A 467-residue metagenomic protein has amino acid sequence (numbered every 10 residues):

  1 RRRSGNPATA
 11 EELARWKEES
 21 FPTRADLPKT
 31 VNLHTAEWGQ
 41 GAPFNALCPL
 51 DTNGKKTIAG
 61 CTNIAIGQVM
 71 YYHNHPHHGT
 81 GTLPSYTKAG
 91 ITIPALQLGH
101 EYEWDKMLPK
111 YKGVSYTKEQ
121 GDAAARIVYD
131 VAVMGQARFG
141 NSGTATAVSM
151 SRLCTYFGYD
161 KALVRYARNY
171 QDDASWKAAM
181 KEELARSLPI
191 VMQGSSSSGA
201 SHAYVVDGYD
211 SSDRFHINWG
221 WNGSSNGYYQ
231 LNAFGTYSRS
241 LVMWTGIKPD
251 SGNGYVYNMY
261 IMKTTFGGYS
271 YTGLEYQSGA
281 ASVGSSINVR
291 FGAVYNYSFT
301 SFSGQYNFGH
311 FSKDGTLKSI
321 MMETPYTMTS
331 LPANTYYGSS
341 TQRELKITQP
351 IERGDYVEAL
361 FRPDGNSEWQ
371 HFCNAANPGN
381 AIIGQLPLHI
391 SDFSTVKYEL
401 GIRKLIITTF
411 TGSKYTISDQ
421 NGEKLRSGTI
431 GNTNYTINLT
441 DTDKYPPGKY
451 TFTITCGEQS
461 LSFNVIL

Functional and structural regions predicted by a protein language model:
R1-S142: Active-site-adjacent structural segments surrounding the nucleophilic cysteine of cysteine proteases and isopeptidases
S151, T155-N218: Active-site-adjacent substructure of cysteine-protease-like catalytic cores
F234-S286, S312-T316, A381-L400: Short, compositionally biased P/S/T/A/G/V-rich stretches that sit at domain boundaries
E275-S303, Q342, Y398-I406: Contiguous beta-strand segments within globular domains
K346-G354, D441-P447: Surface-exposed, short loops/turns at beta-strand junctions within beta-sandwich domains
H389, T451-L467: C-terminal tail/sorting-segment detector
D419-E423, Y450: Short, glycine-anchored, charge-dense loop/turn motifs used at functional sites
I430-T453: Short, surface-exposed loop/turn motifs with a glycine/proline- and acidic-biased composition
